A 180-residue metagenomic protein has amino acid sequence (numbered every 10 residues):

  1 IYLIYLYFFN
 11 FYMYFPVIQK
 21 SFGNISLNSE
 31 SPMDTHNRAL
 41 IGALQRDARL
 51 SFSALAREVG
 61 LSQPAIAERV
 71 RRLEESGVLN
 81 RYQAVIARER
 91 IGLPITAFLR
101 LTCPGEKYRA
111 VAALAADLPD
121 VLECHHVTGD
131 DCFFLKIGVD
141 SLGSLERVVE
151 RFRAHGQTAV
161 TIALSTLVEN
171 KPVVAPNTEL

Functional and structural regions predicted by a protein language model:
Y2-L180: A compositional/biophysical signature of low hydrophobicity enriched in polar/charged and small residues
